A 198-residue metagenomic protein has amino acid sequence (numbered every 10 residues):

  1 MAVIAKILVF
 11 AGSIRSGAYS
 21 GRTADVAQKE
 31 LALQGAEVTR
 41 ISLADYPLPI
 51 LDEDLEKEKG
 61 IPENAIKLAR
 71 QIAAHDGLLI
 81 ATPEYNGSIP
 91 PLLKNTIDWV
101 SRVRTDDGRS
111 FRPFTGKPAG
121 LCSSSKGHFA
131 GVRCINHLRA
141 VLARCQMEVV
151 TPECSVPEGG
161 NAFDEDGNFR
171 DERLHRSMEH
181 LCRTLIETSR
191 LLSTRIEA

Functional and structural regions predicted by a protein language model:
A2-A36: N-terminal beta1-alpha1 ligand-phosphate binding loop
A2-I4, L8, E148-A198: Glycine-rich phosphate/pyrophosphate-binding loop and the adjoining helix
K6-S13, A119-S123, G167: Short beta-strand segments enriched in small/hydrophobic residues
G35-L43, P47-I50, E148-P157: Short beta-strand elements in bilobed, periplasmic/extracellular small-molecule ligand-binding domains
L43-G60, A162-D166: N-terminal beta-loop-helix "entrance" segment that forms/cooperates in small-molecule cofactor or anionic ligand
G60-C145: Helix-loop-strand module that forms the ligand-binding subsite of alpha/beta enzymes
